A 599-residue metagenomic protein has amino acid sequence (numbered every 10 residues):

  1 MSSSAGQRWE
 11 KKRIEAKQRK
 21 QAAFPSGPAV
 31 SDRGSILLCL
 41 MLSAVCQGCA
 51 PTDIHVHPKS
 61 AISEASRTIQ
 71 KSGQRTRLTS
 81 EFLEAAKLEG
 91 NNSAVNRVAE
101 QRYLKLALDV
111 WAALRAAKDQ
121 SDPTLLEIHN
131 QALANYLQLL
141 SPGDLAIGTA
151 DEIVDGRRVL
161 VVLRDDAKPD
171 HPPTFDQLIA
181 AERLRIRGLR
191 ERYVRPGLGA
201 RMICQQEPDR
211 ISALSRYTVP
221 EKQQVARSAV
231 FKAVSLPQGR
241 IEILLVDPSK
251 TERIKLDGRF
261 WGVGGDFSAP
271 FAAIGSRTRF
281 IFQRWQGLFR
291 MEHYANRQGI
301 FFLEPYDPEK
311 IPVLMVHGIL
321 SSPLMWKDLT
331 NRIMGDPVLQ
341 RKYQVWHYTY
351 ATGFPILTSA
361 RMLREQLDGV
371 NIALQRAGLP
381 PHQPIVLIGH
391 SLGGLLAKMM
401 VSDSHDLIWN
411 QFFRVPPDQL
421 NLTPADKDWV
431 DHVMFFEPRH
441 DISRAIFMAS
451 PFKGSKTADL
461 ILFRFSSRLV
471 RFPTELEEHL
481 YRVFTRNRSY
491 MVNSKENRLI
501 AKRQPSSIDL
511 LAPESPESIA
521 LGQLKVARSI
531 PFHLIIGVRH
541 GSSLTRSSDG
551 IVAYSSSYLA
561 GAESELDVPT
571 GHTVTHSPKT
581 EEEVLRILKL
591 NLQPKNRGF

Functional and structural regions predicted by a protein language model:
S35-Q47: Bacterial N-terminal signal peptides
C49-V313, S322-D328, Q344-H347, R376 (+1 more regions): Flexible, membrane-associating and regulatory peripheral segments of lipid-active enzymes
L88-E89, S93-Q101, K105, A112-T124 (+4 more regions): Serine-dependent carboxylesterase/thioesterase catalytic core of lipase-like alpha/beta-hydrolase/SGNH enzymes
K327-Y343: Short amphipathic alpha-helix adjacent to the substrate-entry channel of hydrolases
R471-F599: C-terminal subdomain of alpha/beta-hydrolase-fold enzymes, centered on the catalytic histidine and its supporting
